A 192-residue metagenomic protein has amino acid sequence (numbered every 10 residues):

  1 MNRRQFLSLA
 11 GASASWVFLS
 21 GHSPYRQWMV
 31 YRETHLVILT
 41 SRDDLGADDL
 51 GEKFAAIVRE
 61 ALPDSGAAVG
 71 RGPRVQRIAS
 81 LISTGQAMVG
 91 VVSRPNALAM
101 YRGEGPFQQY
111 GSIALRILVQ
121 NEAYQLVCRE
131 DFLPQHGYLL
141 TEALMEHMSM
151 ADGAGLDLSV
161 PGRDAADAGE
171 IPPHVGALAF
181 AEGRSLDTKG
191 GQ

Functional and structural regions predicted by a protein language model:
Q5-Y25: N-terminal export signals
R32-D44: Short, well-ordered beta-strand elements
T40, L118-H136: A bilobed periplasmic-binding-protein/Venus flytrap-type ligand-binding module shared by bacterial periplasmic
A47-P63: Short, polar/charged alpha-helical segment
P63-S80: Short helix-initiation/N-cap motifs at beta->coil->alpha
A87-Q109: A ligand-binding cleft/hinge motif common to bilobed small-molecule-binding domains
E104-Q120: Short beta-strand->loop
D152-Q192: An extracytoplasmic/periplasmic, membrane-proximal ligand-sensing/linker region
